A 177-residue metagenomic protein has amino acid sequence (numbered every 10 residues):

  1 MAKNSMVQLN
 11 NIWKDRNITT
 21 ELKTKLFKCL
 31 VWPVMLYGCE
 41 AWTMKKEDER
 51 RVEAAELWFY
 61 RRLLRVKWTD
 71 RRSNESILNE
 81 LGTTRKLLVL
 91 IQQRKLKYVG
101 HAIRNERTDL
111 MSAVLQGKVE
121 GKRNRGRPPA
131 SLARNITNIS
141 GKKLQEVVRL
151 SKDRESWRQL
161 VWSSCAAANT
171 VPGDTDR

Functional and structural regions predicted by a protein language model:
M1-R177: Short linear motifs embedded in intrinsically disordered, charge-biased segments
